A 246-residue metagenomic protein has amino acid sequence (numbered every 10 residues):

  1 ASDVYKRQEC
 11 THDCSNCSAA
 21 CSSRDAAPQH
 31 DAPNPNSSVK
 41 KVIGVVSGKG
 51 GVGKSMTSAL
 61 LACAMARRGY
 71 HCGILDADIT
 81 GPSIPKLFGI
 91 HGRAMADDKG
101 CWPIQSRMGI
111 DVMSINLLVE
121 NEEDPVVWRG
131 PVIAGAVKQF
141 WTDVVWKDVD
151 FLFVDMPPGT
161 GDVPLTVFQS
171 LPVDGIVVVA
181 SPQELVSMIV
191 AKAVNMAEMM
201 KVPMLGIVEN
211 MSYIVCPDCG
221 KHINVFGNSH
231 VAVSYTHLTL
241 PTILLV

Functional and structural regions predicted by a protein language model:
A1-Q8, Y235-T242: Conserved small/polar residues in nucleotide/adenosyl-binding loops
K6-A32: Cysteine-cluster motifs in flexible loop/terminal segments that predominantly coordinate metals
S22, K40, G44-S47, A66 (+8 more regions): Signal for well-folded cores of large energy- and translation-related assemblies
N36, K41-I79, V194: Walker A/P-loop phosphate-binding motif and the immediately C-terminal alpha-helix
V39, G50, D76, I84 (+6 more regions): Residue-level signature of catalytic and energy-coupling elements of molecular machines, predominantly ATP/GTP-dependent
H71-C72, A77-E122, V127, A134: Phosphate-binding loop that captures ATP/GTP phosphates
V119-V167: Phosphate-binding/switch loop-helix module in NTP-utilizing enzymes
F151, P157-S234: Conserved catalytic-core segment of NTP-binding enzymes
